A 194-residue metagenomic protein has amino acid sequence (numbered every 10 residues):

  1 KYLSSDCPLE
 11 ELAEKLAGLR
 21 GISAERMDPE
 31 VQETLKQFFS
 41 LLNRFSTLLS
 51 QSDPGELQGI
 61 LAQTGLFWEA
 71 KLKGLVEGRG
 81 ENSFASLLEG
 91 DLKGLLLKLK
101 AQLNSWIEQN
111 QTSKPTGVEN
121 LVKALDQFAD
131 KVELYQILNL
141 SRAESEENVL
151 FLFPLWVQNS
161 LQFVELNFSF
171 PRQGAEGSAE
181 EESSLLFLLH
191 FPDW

Functional and structural regions predicted by a protein language model:
K1-W194: Extended non-catalytic alpha-helical interaction modules
